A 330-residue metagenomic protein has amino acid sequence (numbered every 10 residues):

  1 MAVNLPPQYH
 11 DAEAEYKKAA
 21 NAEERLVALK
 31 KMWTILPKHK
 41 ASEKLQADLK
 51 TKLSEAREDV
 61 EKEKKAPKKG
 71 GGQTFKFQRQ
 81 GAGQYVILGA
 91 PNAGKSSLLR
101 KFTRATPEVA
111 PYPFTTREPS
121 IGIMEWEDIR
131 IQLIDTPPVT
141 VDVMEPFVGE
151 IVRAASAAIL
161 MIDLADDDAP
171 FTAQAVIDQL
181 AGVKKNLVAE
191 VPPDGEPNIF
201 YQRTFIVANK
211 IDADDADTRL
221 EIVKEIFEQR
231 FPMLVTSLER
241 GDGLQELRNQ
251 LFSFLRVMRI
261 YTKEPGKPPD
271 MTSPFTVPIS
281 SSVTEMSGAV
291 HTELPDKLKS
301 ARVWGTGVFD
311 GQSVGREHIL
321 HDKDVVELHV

Functional and structural regions predicted by a protein language model:
A2-D167: Conserved G1/Walker A P-loop phosphate-binding module
K17-G83, L88, A93, K185-V330: C-terminal-of-GTPase-core extension/linker across diverse P-loop GTPases
K101-F102, P146-G149, A173-I177, R219-V223 (+2 more regions): Short, glycine/charged-enriched secondary-structure capping and boundary segments
V139-V141, R153-G195, I211-D217, E239-G241: Conserved Switch II/interswitch segment of TRAFAC-class P-loop GTPases
